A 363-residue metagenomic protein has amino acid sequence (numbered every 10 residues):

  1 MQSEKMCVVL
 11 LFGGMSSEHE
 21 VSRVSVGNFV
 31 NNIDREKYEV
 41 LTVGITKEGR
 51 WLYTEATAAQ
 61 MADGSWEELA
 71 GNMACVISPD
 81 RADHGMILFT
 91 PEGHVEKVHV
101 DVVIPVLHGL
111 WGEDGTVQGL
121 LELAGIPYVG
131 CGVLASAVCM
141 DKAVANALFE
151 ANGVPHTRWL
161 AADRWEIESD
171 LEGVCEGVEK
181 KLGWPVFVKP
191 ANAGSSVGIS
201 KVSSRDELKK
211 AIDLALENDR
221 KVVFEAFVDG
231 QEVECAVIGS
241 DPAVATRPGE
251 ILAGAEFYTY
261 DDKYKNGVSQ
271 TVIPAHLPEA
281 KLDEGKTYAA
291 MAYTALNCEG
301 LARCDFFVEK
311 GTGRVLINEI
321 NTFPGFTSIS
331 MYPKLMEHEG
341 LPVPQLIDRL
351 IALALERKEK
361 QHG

Functional and structural regions predicted by a protein language model:
M1-L134, V138-M140, V144, D163-G173 (+1 more regions): ATP-binding N-terminal substructure of ATP-dependent carboxylate-amine bond-forming enzymes
Q2-F12, S16-S17, R23-G27, G93 (+2 more regions): Active-site nucleotide/adenylate-binding loops and adjacent lid/helix of ATP-dependent enzymes
Q2-M6, F12-M15, P278-G363: ATP-dependent carboxylate activation and anion-phosphoryl transfer catalytic cores that bind Mg-ATP to form
M6, H84, T157, L182 (+6 more regions): Change "...and in nucleic-acid phosphodiester-cleaving endonucleases..." to "...and in nucleic-acid processing enzymes
V40, P127-Y128, H156, V186 (+1 more regions): Hydrophobic beta-strand scaffold residues
T57-M61, A147-E150, C175-V178, R205 (+2 more regions): Short, hinge-like loop/turn segments at secondary-structure boundaries
S200-T287, K310-L316: Phosphate-binding site of ATP-dependent enzymes
